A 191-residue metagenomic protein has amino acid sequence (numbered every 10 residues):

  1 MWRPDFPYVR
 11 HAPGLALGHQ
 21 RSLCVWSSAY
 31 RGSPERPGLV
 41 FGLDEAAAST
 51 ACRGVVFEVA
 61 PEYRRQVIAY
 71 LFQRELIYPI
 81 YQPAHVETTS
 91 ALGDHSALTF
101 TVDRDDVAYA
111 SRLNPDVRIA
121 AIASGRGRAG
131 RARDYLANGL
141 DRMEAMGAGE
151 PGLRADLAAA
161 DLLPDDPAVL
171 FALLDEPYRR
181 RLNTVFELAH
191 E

Functional and structural regions predicted by a protein language model:
M1-E191: A glycine-rich, hydrophobic/aromatic-adjacent loop/helix-cap motif
